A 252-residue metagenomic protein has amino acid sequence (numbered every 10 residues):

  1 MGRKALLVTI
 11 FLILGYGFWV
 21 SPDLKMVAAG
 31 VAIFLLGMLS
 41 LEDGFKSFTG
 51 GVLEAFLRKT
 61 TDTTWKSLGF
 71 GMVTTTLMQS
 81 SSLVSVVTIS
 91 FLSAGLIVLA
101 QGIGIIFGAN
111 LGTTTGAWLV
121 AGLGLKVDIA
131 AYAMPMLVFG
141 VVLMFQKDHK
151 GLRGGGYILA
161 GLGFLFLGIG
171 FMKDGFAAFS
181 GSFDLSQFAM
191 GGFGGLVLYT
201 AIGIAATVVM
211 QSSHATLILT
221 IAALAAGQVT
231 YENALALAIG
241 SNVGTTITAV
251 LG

Functional and structural regions predicted by a protein language model:
M1-I10, T60-W65, A109-N110, Y132-M136 (+2 more regions): Short hydrophobic alpha-helical membrane-embedded segments
M1-L35, Y132-F139: Transmembrane alpha-helices
M1-L6, Q101-G108, D128-P135, R153-F164: Cytoplasmic-side transmembrane-helix entry/capping segments in multi-pass membrane proteins
V8-G15, S67-G71, T113-A117, L137-L143 (+3 more regions): Hydrophobic, membrane-inserted alpha-helices
Y16-V20, V120-A121, G140-G154: Membrane-water interface regions at transmembrane-helix termini and the short interhelical loops of multi-pass membrane
K25-T88, H149-A225: Membrane-embedded alpha-helical segments and adjacent helix-loop junctions characteristic of multi-pass solute
A32-S40, S93, V138-L143, G163-L167 (+1 more regions): Alpha-helical transmembrane segments and their membrane-interface exit regions
T75-S80, V84-G112, A117-L137, T207-T245 (+1 more regions): Membrane-interfacial helix-loop connectors
